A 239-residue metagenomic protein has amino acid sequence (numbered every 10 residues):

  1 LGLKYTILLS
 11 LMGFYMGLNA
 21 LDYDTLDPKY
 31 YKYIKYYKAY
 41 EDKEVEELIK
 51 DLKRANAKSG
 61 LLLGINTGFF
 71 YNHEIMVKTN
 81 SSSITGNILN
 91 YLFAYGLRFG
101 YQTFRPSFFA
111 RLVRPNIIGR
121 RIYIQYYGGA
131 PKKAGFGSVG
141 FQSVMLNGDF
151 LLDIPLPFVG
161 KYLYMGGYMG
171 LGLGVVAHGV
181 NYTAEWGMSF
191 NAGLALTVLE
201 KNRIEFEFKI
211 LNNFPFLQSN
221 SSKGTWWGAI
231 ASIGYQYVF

Functional and structural regions predicted by a protein language model:
L1-D22: Classical Sec-dependent N-terminal signal peptides that target proteins to the secretory pathway
T6-L9, G13, N56, G60 (+2 more regions): Small-residue packing motifs within transmembrane alpha-helices
N19-F104: Short glycine/proline- and aromatic-enriched beta-strand/turn motifs that initiate or cap beta-hairpins
L52, N80-N90, A134-F141, F158 (+2 more regions): Outer-membrane beta-barrel domain signature
S59-L61, N87-L97, G137-L146, M165 (+2 more regions): Residues that define the transmembrane beta-barrel architecture of outer-membrane proteins
E74-K78, S83-I84, P115-G129, E185-F239: Predominantly the C-terminal beta-signal and adjacent terminal strand-loop region of outer-membrane beta-barrel
Y91-H178: Gram-negative (and chloroplast) outer-membrane scaffold detector with strong preference for beta-barrel transmembrane
D153, K161-V198, N202, F206-F208: Conserved binding-pocket/active-site segment within a compact domain
